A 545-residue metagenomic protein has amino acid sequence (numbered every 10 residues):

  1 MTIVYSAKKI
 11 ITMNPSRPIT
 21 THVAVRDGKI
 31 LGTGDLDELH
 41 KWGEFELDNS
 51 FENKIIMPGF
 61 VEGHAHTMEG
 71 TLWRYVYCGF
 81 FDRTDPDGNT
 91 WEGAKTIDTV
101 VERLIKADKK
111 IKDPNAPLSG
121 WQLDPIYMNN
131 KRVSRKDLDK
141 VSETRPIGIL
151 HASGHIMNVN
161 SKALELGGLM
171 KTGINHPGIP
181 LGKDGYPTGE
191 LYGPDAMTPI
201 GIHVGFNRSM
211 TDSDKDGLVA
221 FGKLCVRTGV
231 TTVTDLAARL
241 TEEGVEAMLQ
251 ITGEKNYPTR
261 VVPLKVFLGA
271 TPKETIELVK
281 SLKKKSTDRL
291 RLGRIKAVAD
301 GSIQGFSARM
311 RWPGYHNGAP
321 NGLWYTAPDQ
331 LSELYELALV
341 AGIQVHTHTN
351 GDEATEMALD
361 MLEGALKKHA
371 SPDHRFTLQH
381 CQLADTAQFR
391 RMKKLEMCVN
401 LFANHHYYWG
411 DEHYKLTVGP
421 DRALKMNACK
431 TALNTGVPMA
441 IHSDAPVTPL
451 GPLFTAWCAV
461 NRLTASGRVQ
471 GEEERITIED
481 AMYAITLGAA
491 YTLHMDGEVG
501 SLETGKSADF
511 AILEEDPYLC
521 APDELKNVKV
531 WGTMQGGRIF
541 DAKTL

Functional and structural regions predicted by a protein language model:
M1-T2, K543-L545: Basic/polar N-terminal segments that are highly enriched at the extreme N-terminus, encompassing both cleavable
T2-S6, I11, P15-R26, I30-I276 (+8 more regions): Divalent metal-binding segments
L104, D108, S142, K171 (+10 more regions): Structural signal for hydrophobic packing residues in well-ordered secondary-structure cores of soluble enzyme domains
G205, E336-H346, E353-F376, H380-C381 (+4 more regions): His/Asp/Glu-enriched, well-ordered alpha-helical/loop segment that forms or immediately abuts the divalent-metal
I251-E254, K280-L290, H369-S371, M392-E396: Acidic (Asp/Glu)-rich catalytic clusters
E274-K280, T377, D385: Flexible, glycine/threonine-enriched loop-and-boundary segments that flank and lead into catalytic domains of large
R289-S307, M397-Y407: Non-cysteine beta-strand/loop elements that form the S-adenosyl-L-methionine
